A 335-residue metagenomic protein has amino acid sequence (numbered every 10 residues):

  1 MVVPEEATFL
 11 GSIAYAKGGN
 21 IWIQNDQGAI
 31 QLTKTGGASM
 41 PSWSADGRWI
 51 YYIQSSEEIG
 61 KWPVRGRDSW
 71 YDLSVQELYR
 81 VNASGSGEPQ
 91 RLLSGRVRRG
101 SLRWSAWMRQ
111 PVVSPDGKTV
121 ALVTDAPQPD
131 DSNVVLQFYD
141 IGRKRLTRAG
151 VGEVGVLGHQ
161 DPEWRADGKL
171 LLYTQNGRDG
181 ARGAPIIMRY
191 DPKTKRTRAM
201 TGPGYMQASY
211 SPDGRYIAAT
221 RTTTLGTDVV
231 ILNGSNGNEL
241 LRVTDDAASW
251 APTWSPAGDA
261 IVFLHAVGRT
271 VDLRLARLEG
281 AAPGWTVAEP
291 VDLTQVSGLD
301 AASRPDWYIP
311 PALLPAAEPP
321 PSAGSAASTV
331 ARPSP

Functional and structural regions predicted by a protein language model:
M1-P335: Sequence signature of WD/YWTD-type beta-propeller architectures
